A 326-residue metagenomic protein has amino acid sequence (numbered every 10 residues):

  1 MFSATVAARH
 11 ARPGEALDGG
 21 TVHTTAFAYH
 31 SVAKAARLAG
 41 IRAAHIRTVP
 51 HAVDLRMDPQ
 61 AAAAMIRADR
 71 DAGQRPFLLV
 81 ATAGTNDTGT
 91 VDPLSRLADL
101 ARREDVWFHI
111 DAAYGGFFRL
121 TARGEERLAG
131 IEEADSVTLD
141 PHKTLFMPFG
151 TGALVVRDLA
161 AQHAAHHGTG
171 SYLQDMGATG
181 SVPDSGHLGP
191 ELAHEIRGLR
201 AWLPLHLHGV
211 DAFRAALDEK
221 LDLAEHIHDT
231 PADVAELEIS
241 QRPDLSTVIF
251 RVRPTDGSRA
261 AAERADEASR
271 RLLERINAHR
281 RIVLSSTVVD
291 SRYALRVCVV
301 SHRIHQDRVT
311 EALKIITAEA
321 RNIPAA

Functional and structural regions predicted by a protein language model:
S3-H163: Conserved PLP-enzyme active-site core in the AAT-like
A36, A101, P231-A232, I276-N277: A generic structural signal for well-ordered alpha-helical segments
T85, A129-A235: Active-site C-terminal subdomain of aminotransferase-like
L203-P204, I249-P254, L295-V299: Short, hydrophobic beta-strand segments
P231-R242, S286-T287, A326: Flexible, glycine/charged-enriched surface loops at secondary-structure junctions
E238-I276: Conserved PLP-binding catalytic core of the aspartate aminotransferase-like
R242, T247, A278-R296: Conserved PLP cofactor-binding pocket of PLP-dependent enzymes
S286-A326: PLP-dependent enzyme catalytic core of the Aspartate aminotransferase-like
